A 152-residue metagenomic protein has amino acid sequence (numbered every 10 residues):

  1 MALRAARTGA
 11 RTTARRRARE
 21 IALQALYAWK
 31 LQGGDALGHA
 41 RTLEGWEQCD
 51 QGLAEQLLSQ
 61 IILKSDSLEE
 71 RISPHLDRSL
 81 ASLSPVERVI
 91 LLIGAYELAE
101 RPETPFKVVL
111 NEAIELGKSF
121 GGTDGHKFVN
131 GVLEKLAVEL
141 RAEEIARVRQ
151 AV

Functional and structural regions predicted by a protein language model:
M1-V152: N-terminal interaction/assembly modules
